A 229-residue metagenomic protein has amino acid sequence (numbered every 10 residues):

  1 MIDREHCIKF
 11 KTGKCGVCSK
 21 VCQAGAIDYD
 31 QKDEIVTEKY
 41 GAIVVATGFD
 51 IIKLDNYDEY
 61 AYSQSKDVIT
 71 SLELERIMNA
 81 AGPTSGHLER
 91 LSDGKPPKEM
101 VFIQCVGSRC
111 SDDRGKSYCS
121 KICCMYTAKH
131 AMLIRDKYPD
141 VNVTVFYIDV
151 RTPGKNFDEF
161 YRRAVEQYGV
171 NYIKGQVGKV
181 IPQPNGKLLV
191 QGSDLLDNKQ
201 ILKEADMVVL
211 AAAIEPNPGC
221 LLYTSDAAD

Functional and structural regions predicted by a protein language model:
M1-E5, D50-D136, S225: Glycine-rich dinucleotide-binding loop and its adjacent helix/turn
D3-C7, K11, V17-E38, A42-T47 (+1 more regions): A Rossmann-like FAD-binding core segment of flavoenzymes
Y57, S65-K66, S71, V145-Y147 (+2 more regions): Generic secondary-structure boundary/loop-capping signal
Y223-D229: Conserved small/polar residues in nucleotide/adenosyl-binding loops
